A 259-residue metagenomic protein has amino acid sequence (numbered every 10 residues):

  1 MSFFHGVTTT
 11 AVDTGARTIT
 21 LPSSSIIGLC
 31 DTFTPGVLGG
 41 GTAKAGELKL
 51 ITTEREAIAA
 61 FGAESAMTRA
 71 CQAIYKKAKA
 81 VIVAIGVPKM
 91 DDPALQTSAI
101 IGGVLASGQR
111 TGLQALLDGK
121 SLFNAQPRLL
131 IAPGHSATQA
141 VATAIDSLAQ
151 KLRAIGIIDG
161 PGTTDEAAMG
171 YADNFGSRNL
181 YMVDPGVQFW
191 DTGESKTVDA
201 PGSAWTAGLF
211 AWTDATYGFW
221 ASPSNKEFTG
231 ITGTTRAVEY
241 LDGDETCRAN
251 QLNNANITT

Functional and structural regions predicted by a protein language model:
M1-S24: Short, intrinsically disordered N-terminal pre-domain segments
F4, G28-D31: Short, hydrophobic/glycine-enriched beta-strand segments
V7, S23-I26, I82, P127: A broad structural signal for short, well-ordered beta-strand segments within beta-sheet-rich domains
T10-T14, M67-R69, G112-L117: Short alpha-helical segments and helix-capping/turn motifs at coil-helix boundaries
R17-T20, A73-K76, K120-F123, S147-L148: A general structural signal for short secondary-structure junctions and capping/turn motifs
C30-T34, L38-A45, K49-T52, A106-T259: A glycine- and small-residue-enriched flexible loop/hinge signal that marks low-structured segments
G39-A94: N-terminal assembly/attachment segments of tailed bacteriophage virion structural proteins
A80, G86-G119: Cofactor- and metal-binding active-site motifs of prokaryotic enzymes that mediate redox/radical or nucleophilic
